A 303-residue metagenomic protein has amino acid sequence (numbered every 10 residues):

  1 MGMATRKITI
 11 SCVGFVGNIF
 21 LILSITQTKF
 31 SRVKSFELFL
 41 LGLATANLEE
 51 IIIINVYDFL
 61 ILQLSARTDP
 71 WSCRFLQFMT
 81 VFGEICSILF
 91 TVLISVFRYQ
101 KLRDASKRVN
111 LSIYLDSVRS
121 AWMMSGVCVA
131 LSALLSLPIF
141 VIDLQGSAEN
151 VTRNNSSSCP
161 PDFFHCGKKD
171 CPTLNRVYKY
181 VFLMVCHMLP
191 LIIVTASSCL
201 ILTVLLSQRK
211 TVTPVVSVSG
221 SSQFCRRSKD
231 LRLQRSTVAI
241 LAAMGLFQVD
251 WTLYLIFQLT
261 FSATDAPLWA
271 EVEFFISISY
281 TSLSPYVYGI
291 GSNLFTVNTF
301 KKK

Functional and structural regions predicted by a protein language model:
M1-L23, Q27, D170-C171: Extracellular N-terminal segment of 7TM GPCRs
G2-I8, S35-I94, K101, R108-V109: Extracellular TM2-ECL1-early TM3 structural module of rhodopsin-like
I10-G14, L41-I54, V81, I85 (+4 more regions): Alpha-helical transmembrane segments of multi-pass membrane proteins
I22, Q27-L38, R98-M123, T195-V238 (+2 more regions): Intracellular signaling interfaces of 7-transmembrane GPCRs
F39, T45-A46, R119-C128, N155-P172 (+2 more regions): Intracellular effector-coupling site of seven-transmembrane GPCRs, centered on the ICL3-to-TM6 transition
Q63-W71, L259-A270: Membrane-lumen (extracellular) interface motif
S65-Q77, D104, L111-V118, S132-M188: Loop architecture of class A 7-transmembrane GPCRs
F90, I193-V194, V238, A242-L259 (+1 more regions): Seventh transmembrane helix
